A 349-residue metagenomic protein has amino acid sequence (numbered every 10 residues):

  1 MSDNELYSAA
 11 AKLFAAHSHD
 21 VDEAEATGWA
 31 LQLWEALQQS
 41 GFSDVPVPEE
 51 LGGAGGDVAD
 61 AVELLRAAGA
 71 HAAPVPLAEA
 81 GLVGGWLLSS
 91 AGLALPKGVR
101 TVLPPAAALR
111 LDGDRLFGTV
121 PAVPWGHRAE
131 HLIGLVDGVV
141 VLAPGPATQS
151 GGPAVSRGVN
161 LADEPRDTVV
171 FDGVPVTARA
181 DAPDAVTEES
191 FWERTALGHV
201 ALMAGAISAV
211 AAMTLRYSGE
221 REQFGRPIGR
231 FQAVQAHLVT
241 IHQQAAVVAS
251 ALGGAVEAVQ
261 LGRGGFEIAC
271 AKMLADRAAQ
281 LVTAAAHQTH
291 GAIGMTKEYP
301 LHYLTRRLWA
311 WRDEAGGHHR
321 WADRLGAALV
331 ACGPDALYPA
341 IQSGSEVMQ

Functional and structural regions predicted by a protein language model:
M1-G69, E193-Q349: Alpha-helical interface subdomain recognition
D3, L77, A180-D181, V248: Generic alpha-helical segment signature
D22-E25, R66, L82-V83, L111-R115 (+2 more regions): A short linear-motif detector with a strong N-terminal bias
A54-G55, V75-L82: Active-site nucleophile and cofactor-binding loops and adjacent substrate-binding regions of central metabolic enzymes
D60-A61, A80-G84: Generic hydrophobic, aliphatic-rich segments that mediate packing or membrane embedding
V75, W86, A91-S208, A212 (+1 more regions): FAD-binding core of flavoproteins
